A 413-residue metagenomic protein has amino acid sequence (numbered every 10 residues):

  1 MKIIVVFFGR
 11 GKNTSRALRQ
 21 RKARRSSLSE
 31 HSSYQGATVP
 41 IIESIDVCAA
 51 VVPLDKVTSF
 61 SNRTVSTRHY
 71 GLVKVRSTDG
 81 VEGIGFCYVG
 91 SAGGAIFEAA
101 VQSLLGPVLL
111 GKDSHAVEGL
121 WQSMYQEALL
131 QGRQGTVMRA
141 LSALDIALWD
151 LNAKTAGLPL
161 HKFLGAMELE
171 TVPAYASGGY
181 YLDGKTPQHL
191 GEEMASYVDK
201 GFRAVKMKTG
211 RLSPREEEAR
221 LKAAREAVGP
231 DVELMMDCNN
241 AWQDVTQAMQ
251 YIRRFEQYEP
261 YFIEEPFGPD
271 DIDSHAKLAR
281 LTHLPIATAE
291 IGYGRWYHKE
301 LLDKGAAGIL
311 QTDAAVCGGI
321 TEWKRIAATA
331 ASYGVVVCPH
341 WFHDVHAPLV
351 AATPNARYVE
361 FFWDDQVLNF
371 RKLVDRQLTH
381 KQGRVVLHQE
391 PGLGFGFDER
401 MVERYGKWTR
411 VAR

Functional and structural regions predicted by a protein language model:
K2-I3, K12-N13, K22: Polybasic, lysine-rich low-complexity intrinsically disordered segments
Q20, H31-Q35: Low-complexity, intrinsically disordered or signal/transmembrane-proximal segments
T38-I84, Y88-G90, Q366, R371: Structured beta-strand/loop patches that form or line metal/cofactor-binding pockets in enzymes
I42, G80, L144, G157 (+6 more regions): Conserved, mostly hydrophobic/aromatic
S44, R76-T155: Metal- or metallocofactor-binding catalytic centers and their adjacent structured scaffolds across diverse enzyme
S103, R253, E259, D270-R384 (+1 more regions): Shared catalytic-loop signature of beta/alpha-barrel
G165-T282: Metal-dependent enolase-superfamily TIM-barrel catalytic cores that perform enediolate-based chemistry
